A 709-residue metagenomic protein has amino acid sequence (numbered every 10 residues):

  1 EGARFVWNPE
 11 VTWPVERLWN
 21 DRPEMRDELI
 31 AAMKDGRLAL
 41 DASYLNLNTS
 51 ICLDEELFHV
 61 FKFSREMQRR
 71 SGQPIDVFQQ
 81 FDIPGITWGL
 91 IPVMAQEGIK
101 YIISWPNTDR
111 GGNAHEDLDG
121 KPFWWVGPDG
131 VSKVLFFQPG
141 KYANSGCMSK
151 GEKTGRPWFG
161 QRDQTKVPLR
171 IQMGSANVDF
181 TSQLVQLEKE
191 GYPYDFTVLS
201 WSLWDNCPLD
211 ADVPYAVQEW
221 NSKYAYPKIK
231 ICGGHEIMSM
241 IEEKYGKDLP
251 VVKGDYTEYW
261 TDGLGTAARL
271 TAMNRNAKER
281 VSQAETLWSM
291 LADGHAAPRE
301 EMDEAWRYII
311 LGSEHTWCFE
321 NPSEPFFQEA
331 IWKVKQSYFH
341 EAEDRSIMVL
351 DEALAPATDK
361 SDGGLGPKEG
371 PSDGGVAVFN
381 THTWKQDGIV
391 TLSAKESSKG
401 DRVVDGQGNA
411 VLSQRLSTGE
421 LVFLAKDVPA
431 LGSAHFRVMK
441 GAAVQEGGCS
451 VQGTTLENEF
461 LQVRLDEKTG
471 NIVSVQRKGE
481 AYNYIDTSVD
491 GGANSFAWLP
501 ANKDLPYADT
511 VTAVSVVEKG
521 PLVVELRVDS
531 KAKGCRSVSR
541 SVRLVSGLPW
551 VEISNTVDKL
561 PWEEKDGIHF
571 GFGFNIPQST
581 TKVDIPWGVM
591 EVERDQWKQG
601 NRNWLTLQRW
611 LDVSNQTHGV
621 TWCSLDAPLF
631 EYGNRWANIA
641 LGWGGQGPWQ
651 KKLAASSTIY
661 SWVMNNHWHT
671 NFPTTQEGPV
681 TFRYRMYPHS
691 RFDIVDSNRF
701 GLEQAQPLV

Functional and structural regions predicted by a protein language model:
E1-C52, E56, Q68-R69, Q96 (+6 more regions): N-terminal catalytic cores of secreted or lumenal carbohydrate-active enzymes
G2-V6, K34-A39, R70-D76, E97-Y101 (+3 more regions): Loop/turn elements at helix/coil->beta-strand transitions in domains of secreted/extracellular proteins
P9-W19, A42-L57, Q73-G85, W105-G111 (+3 more regions): The substrate-binding groove and active-site-proximal loops of carbohydrate-active enzymes, especially glycoside
T12-V15, N46-T49, I75-I86, T108-G111 (+7 more regions): Conserved short loop/turn motifs at secondary-structure junctions
D27-L40, T87-G160: Surface-exposed loop and adjacent secondary-structure segments within mature catalytic domains
F58-Q96, S182-S200: CE4/NodB-like, metal-dependent polysaccharide N-deacetylase domain that modifies extracellular/periplasmic N-acetylated
R70, G130-G363, A377, T381 (+3 more regions): Catalytic grooves of carbohydrate-active enzymes
L90-A95, P106-D109, D119-K121, T154-D163 (+6 more regions): C-terminal (or distal) subdomains of carbohydrate-active enzymes
